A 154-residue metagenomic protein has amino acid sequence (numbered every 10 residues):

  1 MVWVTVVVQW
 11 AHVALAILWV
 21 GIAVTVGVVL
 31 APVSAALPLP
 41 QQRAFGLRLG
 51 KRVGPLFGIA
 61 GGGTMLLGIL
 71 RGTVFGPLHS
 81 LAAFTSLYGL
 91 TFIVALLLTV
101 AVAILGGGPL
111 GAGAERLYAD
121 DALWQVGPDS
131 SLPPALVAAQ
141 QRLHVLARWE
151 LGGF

Functional and structural regions predicted by a protein language model:
M1-F154: Polytopic transmembrane helical bundles with strong interfacial aromatic enrichment
